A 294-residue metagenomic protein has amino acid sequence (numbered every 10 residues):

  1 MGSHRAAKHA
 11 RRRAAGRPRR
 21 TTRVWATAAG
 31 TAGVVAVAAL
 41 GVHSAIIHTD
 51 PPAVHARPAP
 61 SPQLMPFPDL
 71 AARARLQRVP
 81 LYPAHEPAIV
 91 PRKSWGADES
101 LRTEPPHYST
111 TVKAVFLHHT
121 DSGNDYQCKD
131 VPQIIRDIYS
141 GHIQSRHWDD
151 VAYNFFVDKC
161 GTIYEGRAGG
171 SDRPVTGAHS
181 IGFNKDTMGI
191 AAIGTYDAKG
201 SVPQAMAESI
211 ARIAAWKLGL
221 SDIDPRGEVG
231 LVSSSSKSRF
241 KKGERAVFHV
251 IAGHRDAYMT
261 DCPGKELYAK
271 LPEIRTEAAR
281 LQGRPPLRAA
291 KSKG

Functional and structural regions predicted by a protein language model:
G2-A10, A14-S109, T120, K159-G170 (+2 more regions): Basic/polar, cationic surfaces and motifs that engage anionic cell-wall and phosphate/carboxylate ligands
A97-R102, I135-G141: N-terminal post-signal-peptidase region of extra-cytosolic proteins
Y108-Y126: Acidic/histidine-rich, surface-exposed loop or edge segments in extracytoplasmic proteins
A114, V131-P132, E208: Serine endopeptidase catalytic core focused on the charge-relay Asp
D125, G141-H147: Short N-terminal edge-element motif at the start of the domain
D125, K129, K199-S201: Short histidine-centered catalytic/ligand-binding loop motif
